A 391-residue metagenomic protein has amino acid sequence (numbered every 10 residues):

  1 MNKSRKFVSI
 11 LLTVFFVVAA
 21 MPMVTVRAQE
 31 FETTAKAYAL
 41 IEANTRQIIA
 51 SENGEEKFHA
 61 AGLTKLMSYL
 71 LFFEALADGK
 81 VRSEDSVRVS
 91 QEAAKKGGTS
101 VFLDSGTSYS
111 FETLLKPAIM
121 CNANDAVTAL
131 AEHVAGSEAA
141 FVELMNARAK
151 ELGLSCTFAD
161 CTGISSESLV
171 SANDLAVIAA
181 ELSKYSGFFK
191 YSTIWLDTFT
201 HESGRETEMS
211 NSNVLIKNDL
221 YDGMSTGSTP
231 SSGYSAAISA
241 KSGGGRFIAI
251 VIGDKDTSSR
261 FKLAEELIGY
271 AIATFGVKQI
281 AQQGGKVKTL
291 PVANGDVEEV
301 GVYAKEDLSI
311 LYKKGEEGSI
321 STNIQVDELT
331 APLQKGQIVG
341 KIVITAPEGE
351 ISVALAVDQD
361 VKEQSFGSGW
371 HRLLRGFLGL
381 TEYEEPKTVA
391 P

Functional and structural regions predicted by a protein language model:
N2-K3, G62, T257: Short alpha-helical segments used as structural interaction elements across diverse proteins
K3-R27: Sec-dependent N-terminal signal peptides of Gram-positive bacterial secreted proteins and lipoproteins
S4-V8, A60, F111, F366 (+1 more regions): Structural motif marking the loop-to-transmembrane transition
K6-F7, L66, S242: Hydrophobic alpha-helical segments, especially transmembrane helices and their immediate juxtamembrane helical caps
V18-A19, D78, Q282: Residues in and immediately flanking transmembrane alpha helices
A19, Q29-F31, A240, P332-L333: Sterically constrained small-residue positions within well-ordered secondary structures of folded domains
V24-N173, V177-S186: Active-site-adjacent loops and short helices of periplasmic peptidoglycan-processing enzymes
K150-S155, S166-P391: Domain-terminus/edge residues, biased toward the C-terminal soluble/receptor-binding domains of extracytoplasmic
